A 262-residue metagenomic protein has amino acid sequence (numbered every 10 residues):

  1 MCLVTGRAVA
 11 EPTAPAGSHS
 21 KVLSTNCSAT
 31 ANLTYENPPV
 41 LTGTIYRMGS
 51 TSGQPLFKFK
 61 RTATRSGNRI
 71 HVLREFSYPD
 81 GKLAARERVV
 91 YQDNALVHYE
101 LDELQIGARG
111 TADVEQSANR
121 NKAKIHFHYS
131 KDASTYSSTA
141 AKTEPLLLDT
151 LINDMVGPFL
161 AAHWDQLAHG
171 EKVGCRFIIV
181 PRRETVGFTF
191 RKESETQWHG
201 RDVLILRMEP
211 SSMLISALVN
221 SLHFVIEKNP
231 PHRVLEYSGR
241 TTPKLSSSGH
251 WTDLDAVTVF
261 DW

Functional and structural regions predicted by a protein language model:
M1-V4: Bacterial N-terminal signal peptides
P12-D93, Y99-A118, K172-W262: Acidic, serine/threonine-rich low-complexity disordered tracts
E36-P38, K122-D202: Solvent-exposed helix/loop surface patches that form functional interfaces
